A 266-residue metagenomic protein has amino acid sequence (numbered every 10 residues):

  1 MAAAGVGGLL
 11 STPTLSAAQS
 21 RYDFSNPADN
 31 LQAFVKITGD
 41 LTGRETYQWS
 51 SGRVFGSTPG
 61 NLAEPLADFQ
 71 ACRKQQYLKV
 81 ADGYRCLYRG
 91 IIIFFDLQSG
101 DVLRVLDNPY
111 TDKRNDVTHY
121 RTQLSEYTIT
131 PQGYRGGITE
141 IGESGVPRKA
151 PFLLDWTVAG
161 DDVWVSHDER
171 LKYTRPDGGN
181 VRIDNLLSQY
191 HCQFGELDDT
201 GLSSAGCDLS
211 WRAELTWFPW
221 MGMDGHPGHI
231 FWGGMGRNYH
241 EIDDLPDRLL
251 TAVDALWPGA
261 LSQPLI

Functional and structural regions predicted by a protein language model:
M1-A18: N-terminal export signals
A18-F95, G234-L265: N-terminal segment immediately downstream of the Sec signal-peptide cleavage site in secreted/extracellular proteins
S20-D29, K36-T38, E126, T130 (+4 more regions): Long terminal segments
G60-G195: Predominantly extracellular/secreted and cell-surface proteins with exposed, flexible low-complexity segments
